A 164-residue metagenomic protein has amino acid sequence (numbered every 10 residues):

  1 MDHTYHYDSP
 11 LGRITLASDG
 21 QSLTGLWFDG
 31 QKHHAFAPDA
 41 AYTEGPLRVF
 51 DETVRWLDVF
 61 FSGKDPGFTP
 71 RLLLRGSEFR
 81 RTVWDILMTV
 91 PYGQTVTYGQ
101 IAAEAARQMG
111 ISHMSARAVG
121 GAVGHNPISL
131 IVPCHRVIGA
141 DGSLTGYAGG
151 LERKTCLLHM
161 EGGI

Functional and structural regions predicted by a protein language model:
M1, P10, G20-L23: A structure-centric signal for secondary-structure junctions around beta-strands
H3-R13, K64-I164: Nucleic acid-binding interface residues in structured DNA/RNA-binding domains, emphasizing the DNA-engaging scaffolds
S18-T69: Compact structured core domains
